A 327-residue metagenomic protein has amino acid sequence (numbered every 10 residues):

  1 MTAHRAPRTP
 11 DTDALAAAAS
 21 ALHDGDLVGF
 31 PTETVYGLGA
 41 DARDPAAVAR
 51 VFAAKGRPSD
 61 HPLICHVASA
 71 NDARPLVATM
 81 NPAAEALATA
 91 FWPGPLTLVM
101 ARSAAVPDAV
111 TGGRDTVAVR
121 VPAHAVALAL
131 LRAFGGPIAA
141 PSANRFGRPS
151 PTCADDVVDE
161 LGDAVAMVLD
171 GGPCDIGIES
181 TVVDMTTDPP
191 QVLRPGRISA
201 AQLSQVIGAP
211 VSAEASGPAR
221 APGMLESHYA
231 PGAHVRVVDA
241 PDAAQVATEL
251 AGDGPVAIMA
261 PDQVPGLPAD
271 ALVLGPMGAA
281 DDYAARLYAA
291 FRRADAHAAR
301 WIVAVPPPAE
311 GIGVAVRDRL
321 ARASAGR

Functional and structural regions predicted by a protein language model:
M1-R327: Active-site-adjacent structural elements in enzyme catalytic cores
